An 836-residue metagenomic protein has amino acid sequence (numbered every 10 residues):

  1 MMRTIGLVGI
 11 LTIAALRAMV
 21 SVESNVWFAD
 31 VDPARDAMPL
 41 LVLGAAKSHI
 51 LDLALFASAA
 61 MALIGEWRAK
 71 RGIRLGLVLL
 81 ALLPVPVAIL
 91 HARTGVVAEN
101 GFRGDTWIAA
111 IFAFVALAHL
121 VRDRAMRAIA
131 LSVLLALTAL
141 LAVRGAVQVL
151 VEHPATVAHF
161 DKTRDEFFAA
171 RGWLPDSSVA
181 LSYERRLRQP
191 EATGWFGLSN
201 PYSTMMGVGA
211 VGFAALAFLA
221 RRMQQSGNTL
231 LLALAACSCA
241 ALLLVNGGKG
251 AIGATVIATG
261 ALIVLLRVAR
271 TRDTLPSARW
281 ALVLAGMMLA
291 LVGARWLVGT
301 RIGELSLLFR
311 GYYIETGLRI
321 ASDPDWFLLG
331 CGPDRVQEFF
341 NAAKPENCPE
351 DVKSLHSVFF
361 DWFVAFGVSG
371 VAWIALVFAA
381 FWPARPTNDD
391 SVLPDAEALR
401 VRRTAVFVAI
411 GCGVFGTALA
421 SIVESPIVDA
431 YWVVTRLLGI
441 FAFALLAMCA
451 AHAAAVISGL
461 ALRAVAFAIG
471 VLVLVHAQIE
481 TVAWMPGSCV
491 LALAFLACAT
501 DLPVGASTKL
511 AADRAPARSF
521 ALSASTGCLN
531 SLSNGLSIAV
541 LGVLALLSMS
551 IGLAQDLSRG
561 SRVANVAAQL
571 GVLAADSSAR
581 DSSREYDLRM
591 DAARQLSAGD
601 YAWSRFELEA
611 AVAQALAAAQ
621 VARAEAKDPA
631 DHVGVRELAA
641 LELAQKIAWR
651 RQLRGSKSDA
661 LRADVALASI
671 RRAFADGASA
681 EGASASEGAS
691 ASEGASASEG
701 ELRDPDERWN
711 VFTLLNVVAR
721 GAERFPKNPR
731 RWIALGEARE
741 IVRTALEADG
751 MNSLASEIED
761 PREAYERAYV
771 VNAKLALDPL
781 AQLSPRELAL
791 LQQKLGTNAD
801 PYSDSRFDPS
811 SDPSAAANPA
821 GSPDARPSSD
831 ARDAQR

Functional and structural regions predicted by a protein language model:
M2-S24, K47-G65, L77-A92, F102-A116 (+7 more regions): Alpha-helical transmembrane segments of multi-pass inner-membrane proteins
D30-V42: Perimembrane loop-to-helix junctions flanking transmembrane segments
V149-E152, W296-F309, N534, I538-S578 (+1 more regions): Hydrophobic alpha-helical transmembrane segments in integral membrane proteins
H153-V157, L198, G311-K353, F359-W373: TM-adjacent membrane-interface loops and short helices in multi-pass inner/ER membrane proteins
A343, C348, I551-D676, A697-I741 (+1 more regions): Soluble catalytic regions of membrane-associated enzymes that act on cell-envelope and secretory-pathway components
A678-S698: Long, intrinsically disordered low-complexity tandem-repeat segments
A734, A781-Q782: Canonical tetratricopeptide repeat
S753-A776: TPR/TPR-like (Sel1-like) alpha-helical repeat modules
